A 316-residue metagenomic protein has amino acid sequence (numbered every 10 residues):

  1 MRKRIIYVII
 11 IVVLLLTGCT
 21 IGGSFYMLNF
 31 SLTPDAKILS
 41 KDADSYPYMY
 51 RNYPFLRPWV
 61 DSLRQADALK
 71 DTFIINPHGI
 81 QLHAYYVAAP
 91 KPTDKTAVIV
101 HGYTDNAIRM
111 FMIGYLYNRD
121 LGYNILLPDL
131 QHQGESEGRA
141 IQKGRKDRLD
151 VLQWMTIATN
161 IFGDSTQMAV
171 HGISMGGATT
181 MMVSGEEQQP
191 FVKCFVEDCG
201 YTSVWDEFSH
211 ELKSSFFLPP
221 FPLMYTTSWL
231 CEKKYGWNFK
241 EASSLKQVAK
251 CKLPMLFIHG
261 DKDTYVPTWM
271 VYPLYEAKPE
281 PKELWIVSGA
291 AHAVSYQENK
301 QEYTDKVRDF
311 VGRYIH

Functional and structural regions predicted by a protein language model:
L15-I75: An N-terminal hydrophobic leader/cap segment in hydrolases
Y103-L116: The serine-hydrolase catalytic nucleophile loop
I113, S244, L253, P267-E276: Short alpha-helix in the alpha/beta-hydrolase fold that links the catalytic acid
Y117-E137: Conserved alpha/beta-hydrolase
I141-F162: Alpha/beta-hydrolase active-site loop
M182-W237: Hydrolase active-site cap/lid region
K250-K252, F257-H259, D263: Short beta-strand/loop motif that positions the catalytic acidic residue of the alpha/beta-hydrolase fold
E298-H316: Catalytic active-site module of serine/aspartate enzymes centered on a nucleophile-bearing elbow/loop
